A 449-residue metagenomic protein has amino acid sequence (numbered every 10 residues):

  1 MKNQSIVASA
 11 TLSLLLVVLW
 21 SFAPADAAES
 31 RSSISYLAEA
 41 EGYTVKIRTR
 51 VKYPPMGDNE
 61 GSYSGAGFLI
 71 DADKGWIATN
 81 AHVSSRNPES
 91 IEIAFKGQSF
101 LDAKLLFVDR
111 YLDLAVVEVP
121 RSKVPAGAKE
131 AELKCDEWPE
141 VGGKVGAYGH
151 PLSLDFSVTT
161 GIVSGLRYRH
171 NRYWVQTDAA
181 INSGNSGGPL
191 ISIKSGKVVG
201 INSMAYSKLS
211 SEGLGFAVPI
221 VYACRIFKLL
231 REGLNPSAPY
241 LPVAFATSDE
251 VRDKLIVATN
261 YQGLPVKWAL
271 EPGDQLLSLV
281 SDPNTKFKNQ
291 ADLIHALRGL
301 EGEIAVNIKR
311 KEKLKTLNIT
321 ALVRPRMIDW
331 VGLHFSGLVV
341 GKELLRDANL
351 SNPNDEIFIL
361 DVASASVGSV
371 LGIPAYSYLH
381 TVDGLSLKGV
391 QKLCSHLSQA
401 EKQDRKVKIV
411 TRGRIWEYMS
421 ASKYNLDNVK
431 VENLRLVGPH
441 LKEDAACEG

Functional and structural regions predicted by a protein language model:
D26-L69, N80, P88, I226-P239 (+2 more regions): N-terminal activation segment of mature serine protease catalytic domains
E29-L37, A103, R121-A126, V198-E250 (+4 more regions): C-terminal cap/linker of serine protease catalytic domains
E29-Y36, A126-R172, S207-L214, F227-P236 (+2 more regions): Flexible, gly/ser-rich surface segments that form the specificity/activation loops bordering the active-site cleft
Y43-K46, I77-N80, W138-P151, T177 (+3 more regions): Active-site-proximal beta-strands of protease catalytic cores
K52-Y53, D71-G149, S153-F156, N171-W174 (+1 more regions): Conserved active-site neighborhood of the chymotrypsin/trypsin-like protease fold
V83-R86, L277-N307, T381-R414: PDZ domains, with a preference for the canonical peptide-binding region formed by the helix
R121, P125-K134, R310-L360, I415-G449: C-terminal, low-ordered peptide segments at domain boundaries
A179-G184, G188-P189, A244-S278, D282-F287 (+2 more regions): PDZ/PDZ-like domain segments forming the peptide/carboxylate-binding groove, activating on the N-terminal beta-strands
